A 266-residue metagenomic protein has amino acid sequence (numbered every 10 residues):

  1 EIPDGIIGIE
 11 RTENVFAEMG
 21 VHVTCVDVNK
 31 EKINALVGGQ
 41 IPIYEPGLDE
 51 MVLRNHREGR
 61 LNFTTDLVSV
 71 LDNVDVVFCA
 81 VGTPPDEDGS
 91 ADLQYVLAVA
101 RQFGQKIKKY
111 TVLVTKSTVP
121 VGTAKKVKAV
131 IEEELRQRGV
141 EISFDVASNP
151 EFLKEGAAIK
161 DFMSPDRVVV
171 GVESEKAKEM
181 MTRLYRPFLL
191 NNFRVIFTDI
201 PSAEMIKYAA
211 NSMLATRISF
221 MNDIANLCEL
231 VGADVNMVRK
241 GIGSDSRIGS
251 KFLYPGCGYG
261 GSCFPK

Functional and structural regions predicted by a protein language model:
E1-K266: Structural/interface elements that position substrates and couple domains in central-metabolism enzymes
